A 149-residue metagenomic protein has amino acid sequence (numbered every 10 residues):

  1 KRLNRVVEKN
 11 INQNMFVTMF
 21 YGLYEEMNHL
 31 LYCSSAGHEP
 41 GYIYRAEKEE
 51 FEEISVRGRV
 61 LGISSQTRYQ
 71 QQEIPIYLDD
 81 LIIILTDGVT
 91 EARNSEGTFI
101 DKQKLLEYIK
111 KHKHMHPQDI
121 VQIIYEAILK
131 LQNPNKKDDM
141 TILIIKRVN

Functional and structural regions predicted by a protein language model:
K1-N149: Conserved subregion of the PPM/PP2C metallophosphatase catalytic domain
